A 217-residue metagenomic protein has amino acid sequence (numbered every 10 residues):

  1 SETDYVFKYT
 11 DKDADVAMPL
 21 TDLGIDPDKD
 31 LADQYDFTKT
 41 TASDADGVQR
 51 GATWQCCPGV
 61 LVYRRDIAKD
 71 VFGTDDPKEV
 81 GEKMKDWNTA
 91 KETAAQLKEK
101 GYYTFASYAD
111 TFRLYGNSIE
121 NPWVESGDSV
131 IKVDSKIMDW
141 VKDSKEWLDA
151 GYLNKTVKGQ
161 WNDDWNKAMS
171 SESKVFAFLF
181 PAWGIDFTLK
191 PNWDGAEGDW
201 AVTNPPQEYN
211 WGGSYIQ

Functional and structural regions predicted by a protein language model:
S1-Q34, D70-V71, K167, K174-A177 (+1 more regions): Extracytoplasmic "Venus flytrap"/periplasmic binding protein-like
E2-D4, C57, D66, W183: Solvent-exposed coil/turn segments that connect beta secondary-structure elements in extracytoplasmic/periplasmic
Y5-K8, T111, D139-Q217: Extracytoplasmic/periplasmic substrate-binding proteins
D11-D13, A42-D46, T53-Q55, L97-E99 (+3 more regions): Extracellular/periplasmic catalytic domains that process cell-envelope and extracellular macromolecules
V16, V48, I119: Glycine-rich, flexible loop/turn motifs
A17-K29, A52, E197-G213: Short beta-strand->loop
T21-A32, T40-T111, V124-G159: Helix-loop-helix "hinge/cap" segment bordering the ligand-binding cleft or interdomain interface
L114-W123: Short, flexible, mixed-charge acidic loops at enzyme active sites
